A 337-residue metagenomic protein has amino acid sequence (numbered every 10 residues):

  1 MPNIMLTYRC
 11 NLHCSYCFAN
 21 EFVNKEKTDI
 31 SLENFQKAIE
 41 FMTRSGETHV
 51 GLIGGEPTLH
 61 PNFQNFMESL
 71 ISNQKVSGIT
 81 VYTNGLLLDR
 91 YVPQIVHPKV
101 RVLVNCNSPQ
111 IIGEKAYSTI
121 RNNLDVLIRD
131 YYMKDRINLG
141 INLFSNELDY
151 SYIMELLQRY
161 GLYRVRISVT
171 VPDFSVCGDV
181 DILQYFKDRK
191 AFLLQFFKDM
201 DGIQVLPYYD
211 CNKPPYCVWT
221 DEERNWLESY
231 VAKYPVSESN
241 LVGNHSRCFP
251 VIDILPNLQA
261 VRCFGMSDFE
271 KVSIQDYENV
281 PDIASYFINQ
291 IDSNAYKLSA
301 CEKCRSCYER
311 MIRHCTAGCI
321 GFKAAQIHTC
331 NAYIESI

Functional and structural regions predicted by a protein language model:
M1-E33: Canonical Radical SAM [4Fe-4S] cluster-binding loop centered on the CxxxCxxC motif and its immediate flanking residues
P2, L6, L139, P250-I252 (+1 more regions): A structural signal for short, well-ordered beta-strand segments
N11, P57, L86-L87, P109 (+7 more regions): Short, solvent-exposed loop/turn segments at secondary-structure junctions
C14, P61, G113, R262-F264 (+1 more regions): Activation segment
K27, L32-I53, H60-F186: Radical SAM/AdoMet-radical enzyme domain recognition
F174-F269, R310: A C-terminal junction/extension of Radical SAM enzymes
Q259-I337: Flexible mid-to-C-terminal extensions adjoining Fe-S/redox cofactors in radical SAM and related proteins
